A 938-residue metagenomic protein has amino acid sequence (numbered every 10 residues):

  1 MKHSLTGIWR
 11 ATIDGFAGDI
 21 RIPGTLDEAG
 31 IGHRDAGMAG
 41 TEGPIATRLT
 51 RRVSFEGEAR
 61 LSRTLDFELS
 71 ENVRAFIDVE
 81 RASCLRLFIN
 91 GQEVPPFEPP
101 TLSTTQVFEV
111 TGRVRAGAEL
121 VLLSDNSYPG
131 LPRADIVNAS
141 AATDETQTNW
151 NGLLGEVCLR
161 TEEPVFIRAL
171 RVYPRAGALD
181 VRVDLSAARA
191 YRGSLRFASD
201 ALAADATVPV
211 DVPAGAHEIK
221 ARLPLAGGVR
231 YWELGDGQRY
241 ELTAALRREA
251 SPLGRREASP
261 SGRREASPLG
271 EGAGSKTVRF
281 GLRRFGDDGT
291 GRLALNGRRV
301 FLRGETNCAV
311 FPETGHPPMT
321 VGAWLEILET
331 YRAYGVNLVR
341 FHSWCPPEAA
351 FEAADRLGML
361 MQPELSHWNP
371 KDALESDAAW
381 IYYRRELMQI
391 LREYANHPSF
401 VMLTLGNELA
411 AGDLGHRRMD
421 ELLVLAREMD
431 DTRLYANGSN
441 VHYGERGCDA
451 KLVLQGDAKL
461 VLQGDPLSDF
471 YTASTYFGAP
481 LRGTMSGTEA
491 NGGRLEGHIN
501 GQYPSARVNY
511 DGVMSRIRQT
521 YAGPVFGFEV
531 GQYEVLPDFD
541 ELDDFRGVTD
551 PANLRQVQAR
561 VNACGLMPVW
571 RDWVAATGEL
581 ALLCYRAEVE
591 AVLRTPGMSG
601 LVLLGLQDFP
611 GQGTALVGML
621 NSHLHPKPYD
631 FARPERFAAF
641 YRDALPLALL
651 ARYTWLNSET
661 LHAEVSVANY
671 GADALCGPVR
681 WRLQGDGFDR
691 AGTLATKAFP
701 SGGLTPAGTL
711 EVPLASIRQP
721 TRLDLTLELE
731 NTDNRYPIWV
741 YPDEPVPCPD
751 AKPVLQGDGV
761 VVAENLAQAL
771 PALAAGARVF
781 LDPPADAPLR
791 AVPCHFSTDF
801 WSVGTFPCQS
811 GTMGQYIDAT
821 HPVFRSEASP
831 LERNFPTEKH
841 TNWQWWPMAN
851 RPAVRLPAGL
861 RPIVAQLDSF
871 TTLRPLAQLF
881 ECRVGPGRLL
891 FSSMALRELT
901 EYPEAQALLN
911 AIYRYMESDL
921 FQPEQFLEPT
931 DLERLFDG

Functional and structural regions predicted by a protein language model:
M1-G43, L123, S127-P132, V137 (+5 more regions): Accessory carbohydrate-binding/adhesion or oligomerization-edge regions at the termini of glycan-active proteins
H3-G15, E56-F166, A188, L357-Q362 (+3 more regions): Accessory beta-strand-rich segments of carbohydrate-active enzymes
G40-T64, V73-F76, S83-F88, P95-P96 (+8 more regions): Active-site-adjacent substrate/metal-binding segments within catalytic domains of carbohydrate-active enzymes
A75, L87-I89, L179-D211, I219 (+3 more regions): Beta-strand-rich binding/interaction modules
R113-G117, R182-R248, E271-D288, S716-D750: Extended acidic/polar, glycine-enriched regions that form or flank non-catalytic beta-rich accessory modules
L338-L620: Substrate-binding/catalytic cleft of secreted carbohydrate-active enzymes, primarily glycoside hydrolases
G493, G501-D511, G804-P903, L920-G938: Catalytic beta-strand/loop cores that center a nucleophilic Ser/Cys/Thr and support acyl-enzyme chemistry
L604-N669: Aromatic-rich peripheral "rim/lid" segments of glycoside hydrolase catalytic domains that contact and position glycan
